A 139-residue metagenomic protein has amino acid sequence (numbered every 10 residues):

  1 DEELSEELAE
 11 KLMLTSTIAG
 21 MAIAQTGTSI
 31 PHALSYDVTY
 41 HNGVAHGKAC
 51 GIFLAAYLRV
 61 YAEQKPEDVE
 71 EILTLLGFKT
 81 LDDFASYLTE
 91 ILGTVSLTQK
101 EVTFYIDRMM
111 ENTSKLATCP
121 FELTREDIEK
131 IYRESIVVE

Functional and structural regions predicted by a protein language model:
D1-S86: Active-site segments that bind and position negatively charged phosphate/pyrophosphate groups
L75-E139: C-terminal charged capping/lid subdomain of soluble metabolic enzymes
